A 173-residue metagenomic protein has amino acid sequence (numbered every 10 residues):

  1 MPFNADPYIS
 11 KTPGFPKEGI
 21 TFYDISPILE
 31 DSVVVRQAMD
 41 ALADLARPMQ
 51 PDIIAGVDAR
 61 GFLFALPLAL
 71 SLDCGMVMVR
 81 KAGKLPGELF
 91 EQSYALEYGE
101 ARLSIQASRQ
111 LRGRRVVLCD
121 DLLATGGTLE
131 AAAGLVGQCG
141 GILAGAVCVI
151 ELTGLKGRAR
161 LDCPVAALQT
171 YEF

Functional and structural regions predicted by a protein language model:
M1-Q50: Active-site-facing substrate-recognition patch
A5-Y8, A131-F173: PRPP-dependent phosphoribosyltransferase catalytic core
G19, I54, M76, A146: Residue-level signature of catalytic and energy-coupling elements of molecular machines, predominantly ATP/GTP-dependent
Q50-D58: Short glycine-rich phosphate-binding loop at a beta-alpha junction
D52, R114, A144: Conserved acidic residues
L63-L72: Short Gly/Thr/Asp-enriched flexible loops that form oxyanion-binding sites at enzyme active sites
C74-V117: Short, glycine/charge-rich flexible loops or terminal/linker lids adjacent to PRPP-binding catalytic cores
D121, G126: Conserved G/P- and acidic residue-centered "switch" motifs that form tight phosphate/ATP-binding loops in soluble
